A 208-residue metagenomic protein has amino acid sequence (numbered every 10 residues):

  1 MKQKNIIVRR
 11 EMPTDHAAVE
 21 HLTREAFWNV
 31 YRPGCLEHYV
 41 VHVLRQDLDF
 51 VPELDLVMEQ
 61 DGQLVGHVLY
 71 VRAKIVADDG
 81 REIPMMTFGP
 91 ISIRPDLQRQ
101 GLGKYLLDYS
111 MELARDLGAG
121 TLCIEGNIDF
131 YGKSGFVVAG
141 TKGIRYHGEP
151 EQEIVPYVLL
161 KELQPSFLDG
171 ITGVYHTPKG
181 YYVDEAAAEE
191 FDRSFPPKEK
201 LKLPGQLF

Functional and structural regions predicted by a protein language model:
I7-V19: A short beta-loop-alpha structural element at the N-terminal edge of CoA-dependent acyl/N-acetyltransferase catalytic
E20, F27-L69, K74-I75: Active-site rim helix/loop that mediates acceptor-substrate recognition in acyltransferases
E53, I154-V158: Short hydrophobic/aromatic beta-strand or adjacent loop that forms the aromatic wall/cage of a ligand/substrate-binding
Q63, R81, R94-Y105, L117 (+1 more regions): Conserved glycine-rich acetyl-CoA-binding loop
A73-F88, Q98: A conserved beta-turn-beta hairpin within the catalytic core of GNAT-like acetyltransferases that forms part
F88, I93, R99-E112, I124: Conserved acetyl-CoA-binding loop-helix of GNAT-fold acetyltransferases
D116-A119, G126-Q152: Conserved active-site alpha-helix within GNAT-family acetyltransferase domains
P165-F208: Acidic/histidine-enriched, glycine/proline-rich intrinsically disordered or flexible terminal extensions
